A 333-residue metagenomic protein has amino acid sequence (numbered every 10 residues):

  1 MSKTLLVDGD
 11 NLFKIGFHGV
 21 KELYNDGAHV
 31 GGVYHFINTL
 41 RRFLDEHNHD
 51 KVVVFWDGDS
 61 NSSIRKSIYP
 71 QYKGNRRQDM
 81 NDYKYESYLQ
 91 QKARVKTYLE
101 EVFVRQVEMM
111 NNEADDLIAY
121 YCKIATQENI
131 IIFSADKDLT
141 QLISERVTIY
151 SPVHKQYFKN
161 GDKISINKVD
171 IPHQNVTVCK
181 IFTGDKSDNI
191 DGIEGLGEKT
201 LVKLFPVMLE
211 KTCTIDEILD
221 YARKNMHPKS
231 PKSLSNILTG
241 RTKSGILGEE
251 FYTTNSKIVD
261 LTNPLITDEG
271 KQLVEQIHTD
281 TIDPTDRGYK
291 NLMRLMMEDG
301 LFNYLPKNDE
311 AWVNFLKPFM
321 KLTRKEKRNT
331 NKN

Functional and structural regions predicted by a protein language model:
M1-Q71: Non-catalytic, usually N-terminal nucleic-acid engagement modules in DNA/RNA processing proteins
S2, E22, R77-D283, K290 (+3 more regions): Extended two-metal-dependent nuclease catalytic cores across DNA- and RNA-processing enzymes
L6, D50-G58, Q106-E108, N129-F133 (+1 more regions): Short glycine-rich phosphate-binding loop at a beta-alpha junction
V33, K66-Y69, Y85, V147 (+3 more regions): Generic intrinsically disordered, low-complexity segments enriched for polar/acidic and small residues
Y69-N75, D79: Short, low-complexity, polybasic intrinsically disordered segments
D286-N333: Long, highly charged low-complexity segments enriched in Glu/Asp and Lys/Arg with interspersed Ser/Thr
